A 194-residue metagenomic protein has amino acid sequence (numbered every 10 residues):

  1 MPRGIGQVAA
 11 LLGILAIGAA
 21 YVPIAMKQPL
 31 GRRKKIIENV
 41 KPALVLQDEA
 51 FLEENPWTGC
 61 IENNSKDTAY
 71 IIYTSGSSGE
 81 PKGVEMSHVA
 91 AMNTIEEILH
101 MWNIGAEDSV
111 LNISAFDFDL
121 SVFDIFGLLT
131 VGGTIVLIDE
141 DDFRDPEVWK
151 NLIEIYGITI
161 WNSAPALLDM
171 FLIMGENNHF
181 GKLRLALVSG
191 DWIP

Functional and structural regions predicted by a protein language model:
M1-M92, H100-N103, L128, G132: Carrier-protein-dependent adenylate-forming modules in NRPS/ANL systems
M1-P2, I72-S75, D108, S114 (+1 more regions): Active-site beta-alpha turn of Rossmann-fold NAD(P)-dependent dehydrogenases/reductases
P2, F51, S114-D117, D141-D142 (+2 more regions): Adenylate-forming
I14, T68, T74-S77, V110 (+3 more regions): Conserved S/T- and glycine-rich ATP-binding loop of Class I adenylate-forming
K34, C60, P146-K150, N177: Short hydrophobic/charged patches on amphipathic alpha-helices used for structural packing and interfaces
K35, A43-L44, S109, I158-I160 (+1 more regions): Short, Asp-centered acidic motifs that coordinate Mg2+ and/or phosphate in catalytic or ligand-binding sites
S65, A106-E107, L183: Phosphate-coordination loops involved in phosphoryl transfer and adenosine-cofactor binding
K82-L111, D119-T159: Conserved AMP-binding/adenylation subdomain of ANL enzymes
